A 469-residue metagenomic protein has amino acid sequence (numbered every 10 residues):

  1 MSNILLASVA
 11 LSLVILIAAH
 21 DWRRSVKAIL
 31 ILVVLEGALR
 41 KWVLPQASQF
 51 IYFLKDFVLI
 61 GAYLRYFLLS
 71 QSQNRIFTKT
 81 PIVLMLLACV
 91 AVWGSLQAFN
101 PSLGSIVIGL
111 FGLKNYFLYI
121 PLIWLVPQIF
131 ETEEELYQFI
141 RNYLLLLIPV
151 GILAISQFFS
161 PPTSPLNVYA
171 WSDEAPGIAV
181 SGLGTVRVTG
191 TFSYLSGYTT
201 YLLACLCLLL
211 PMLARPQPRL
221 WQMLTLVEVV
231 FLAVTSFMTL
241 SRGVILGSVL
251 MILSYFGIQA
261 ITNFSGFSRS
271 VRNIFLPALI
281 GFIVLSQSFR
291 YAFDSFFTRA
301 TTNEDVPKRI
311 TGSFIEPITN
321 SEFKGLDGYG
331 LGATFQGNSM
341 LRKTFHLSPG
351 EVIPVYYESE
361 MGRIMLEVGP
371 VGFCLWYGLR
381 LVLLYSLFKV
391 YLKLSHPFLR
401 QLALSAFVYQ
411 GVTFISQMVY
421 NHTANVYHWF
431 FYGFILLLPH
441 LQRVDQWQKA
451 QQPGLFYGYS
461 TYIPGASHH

Functional and structural regions predicted by a protein language model:
A19-P45, F53-F117: N-terminal hydrophobic segments of proteins, predominantly signal-anchor/transmembrane helices of inner/organellar
S25-I31, T78-V90, K114-F117, L125-P162 (+1 more regions): Interfacial loop-to-transmembrane-helix boundary motif in multi-pass membrane proteins
A28-L32, L226-L232, L387-V419: Loop-to-helix entry and N-terminal half of a specific, functionally important transmembrane alpha helix in multi-pass
S95, I140-V168, A179-G184, T189-I261: Alpha-helical transmembrane segments of multi-pass inner-membrane proteins
I152, F158-P162, S248, Y255-E304 (+2 more regions): A membrane-periplasm/extracellular boundary helix in multi-pass inner-membrane enzymes that assemble envelope glycans
Q157, P162-R187, A333-M361: Interfacial juxtamembrane loops and adjacent helix segments that form the catalytic/substrate-binding surfaces
F293-I315, F323-V368, L387-L394: Long extracytoplasmic/lumenal interhelical loops at the membrane interface of multi-pass membrane proteins
L404-H469: Transmembrane alpha-helices of multi-pass inner-membrane enzymes
